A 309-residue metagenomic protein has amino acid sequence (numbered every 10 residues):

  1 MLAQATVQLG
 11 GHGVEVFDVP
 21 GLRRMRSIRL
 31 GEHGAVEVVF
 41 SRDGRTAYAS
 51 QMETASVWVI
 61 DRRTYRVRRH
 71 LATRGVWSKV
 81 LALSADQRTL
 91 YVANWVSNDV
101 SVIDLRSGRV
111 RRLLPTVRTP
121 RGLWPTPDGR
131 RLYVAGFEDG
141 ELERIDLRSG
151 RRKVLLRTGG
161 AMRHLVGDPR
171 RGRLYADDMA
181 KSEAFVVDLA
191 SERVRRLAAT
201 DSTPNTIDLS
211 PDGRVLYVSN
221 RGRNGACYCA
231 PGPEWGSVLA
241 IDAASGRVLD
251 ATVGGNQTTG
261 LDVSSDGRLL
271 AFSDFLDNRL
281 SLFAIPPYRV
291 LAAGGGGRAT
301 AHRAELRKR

Functional and structural regions predicted by a protein language model:
M1-R309: Predominantly soluble domains enriched in secretory-pathway, periplasmic, or organellar proteins
